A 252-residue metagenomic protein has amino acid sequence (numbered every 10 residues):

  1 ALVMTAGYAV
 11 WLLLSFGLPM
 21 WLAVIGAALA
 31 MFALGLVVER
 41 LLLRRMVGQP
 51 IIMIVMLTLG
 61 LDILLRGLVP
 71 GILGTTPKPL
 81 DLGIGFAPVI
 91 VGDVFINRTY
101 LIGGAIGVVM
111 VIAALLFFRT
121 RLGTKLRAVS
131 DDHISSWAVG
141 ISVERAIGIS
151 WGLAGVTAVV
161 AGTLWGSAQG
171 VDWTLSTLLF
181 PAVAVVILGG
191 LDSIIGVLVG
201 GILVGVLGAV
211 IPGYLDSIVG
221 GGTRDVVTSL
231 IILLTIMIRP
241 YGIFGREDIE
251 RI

Functional and structural regions predicted by a protein language model:
A1-L13, V38-M53, I149, V186-I195: Single transmembrane alpha-helix segments in multi-pass membrane proteins
G7-W11, A28-L34, L61-V69, I106-A114 (+3 more regions): Hydrophobic core segments of alpha-helical transmembrane domains in multi-pass membrane transport and ion-translocation
L12, F16, L36-R45, L68 (+10 more regions): Membrane-interface helix caps of multi-pass small-molecule transporters
F16-L18, G48-Q49, R119, S130 (+3 more regions): Helix-loop interface residues and adjacent transmembrane-helix termini in multi-pass membrane transporters, primarily
L18-L29, G148-G152, A158, G162-I232: Transmembrane alpha-helical segments in multi-pass inner-membrane proteins
L18-L61, L68, V199-V204, G208 (+1 more regions): Alpha-helical transmembrane segments within multi-pass membrane transporters and channels
R45-R119, A146, G213-V227, E247-I252: Transmembrane helix-bundle core of multi-pass membrane transporters and related energy-transducing complexes
F95-T174, I194-G200: Helix-loop-helix "hairpin" substructures at the membrane interface of multi-pass membrane proteins
